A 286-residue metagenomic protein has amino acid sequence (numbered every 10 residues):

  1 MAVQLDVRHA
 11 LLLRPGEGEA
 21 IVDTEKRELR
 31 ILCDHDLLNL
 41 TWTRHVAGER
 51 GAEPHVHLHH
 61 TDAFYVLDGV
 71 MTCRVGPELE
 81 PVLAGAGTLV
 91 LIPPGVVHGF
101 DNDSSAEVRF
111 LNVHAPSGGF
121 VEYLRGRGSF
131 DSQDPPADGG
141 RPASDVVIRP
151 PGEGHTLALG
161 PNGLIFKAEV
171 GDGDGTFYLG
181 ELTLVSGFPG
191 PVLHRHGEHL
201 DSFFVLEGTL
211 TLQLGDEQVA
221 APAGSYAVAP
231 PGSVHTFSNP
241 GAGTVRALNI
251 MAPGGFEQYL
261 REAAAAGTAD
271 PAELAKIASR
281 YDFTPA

Functional and structural regions predicted by a protein language model:
A2-E17, I21-E25, H35, G126-N162 (+2 more regions): Intrinsic disorder/low-complexity detector
E17-P54, H60-T61, G154-L193, H199-L200: A short glycine-rich, His/Asp/Glu-containing loop-to-beta-strand
D36-L38, V70, E78-E80, N162 (+2 more regions): Well-ordered beta-strand scaffold positions
R44-V46, V56-C73, V113-A115, E181-V185 (+2 more regions): Short, conserved beta-strand element in jelly-roll/cupin
A63, V70-T72, V97, E107 (+5 more regions): Structural motif
T72-G76, D101-D103, Q213, S238-P240: A generic structural motif
E78-P94, D216-V234: Short acidic-glycine-tyrosine-enriched beta hairpin
D101-D145, P240-A286: Double-stranded beta-helix
